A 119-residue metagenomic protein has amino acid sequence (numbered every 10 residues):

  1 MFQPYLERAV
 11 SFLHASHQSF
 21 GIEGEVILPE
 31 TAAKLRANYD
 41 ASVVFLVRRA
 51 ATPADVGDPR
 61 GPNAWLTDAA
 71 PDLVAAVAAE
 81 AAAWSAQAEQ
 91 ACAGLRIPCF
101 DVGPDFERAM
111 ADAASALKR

Functional and structural regions predicted by a protein language model:
M1, A76-E80, D101: Short, surface-exposed alpha-helical recognition segments that flank or form part of ligand/macromolecule-binding
M1-D40, V44-V47: Glycine-rich phosphate-binding loop used to anchor ATP phosphates in small-molecule kinases, encompassing both
F2, L6-V10, P59, W65-A69 (+1 more regions): Electropositive, surface-exposed helix/loop patches at the edges of structured domains that serve as adaptable
F2-L6, W84, A109: Helical mechanochemical/support elements of P-loop NTPase systems and associated helical scaffolds
H14-A15, A70-P71, G94-P98: Short, surface-exposed connector motifs at secondary-structure boundaries
V26-L28, R48-A54, F106-R108: Conserved nucleotide-binding/hydrolysis micro-motifs of P-loop NTPases
Y39-Q87, A91: A glycine- and Lys/Arg-enriched "phosphate-lid" helix/loop adjacent to the NTP-binding pocket of small-molecule kinases
A86-R119: NTP-dependent small-molecule kinase module
